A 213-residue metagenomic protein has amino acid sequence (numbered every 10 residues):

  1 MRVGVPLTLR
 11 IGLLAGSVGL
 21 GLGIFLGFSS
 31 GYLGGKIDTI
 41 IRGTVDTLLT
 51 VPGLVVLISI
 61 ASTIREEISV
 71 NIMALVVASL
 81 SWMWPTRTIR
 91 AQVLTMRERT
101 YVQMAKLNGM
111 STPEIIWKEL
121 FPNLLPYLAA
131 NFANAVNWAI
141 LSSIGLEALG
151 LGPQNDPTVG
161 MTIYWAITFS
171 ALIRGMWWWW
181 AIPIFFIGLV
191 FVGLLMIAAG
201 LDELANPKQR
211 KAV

Functional and structural regions predicted by a protein language model:
M1-Y32, V190: Transmembrane alpha-helix signature in integral membrane proteins
V3-I11, A15, T50, R87-Q92 (+7 more regions): Start (N-cap) of specific transmembrane helices in multi-pass transporter permeases
V18-F25, G31-R99, Y127-A129: Generic hydrophobic transmembrane alpha-helix motif, especially the helices
V55-S59, A74, A78, R87-T88 (+1 more regions): Non-cytoplasmic
S62-T63, V93, S142-I182, F186: Glycine-rich helix-loop "coupling/hinge" segments at transmembrane-helix boundaries in multipass transporters
T63-S69, A74-L80, P126-A129, A133-N134 (+1 more regions): C-terminal transmembrane helix and the adjacent membrane-cytosol boundary/short C-terminal tail of inner/organellar
